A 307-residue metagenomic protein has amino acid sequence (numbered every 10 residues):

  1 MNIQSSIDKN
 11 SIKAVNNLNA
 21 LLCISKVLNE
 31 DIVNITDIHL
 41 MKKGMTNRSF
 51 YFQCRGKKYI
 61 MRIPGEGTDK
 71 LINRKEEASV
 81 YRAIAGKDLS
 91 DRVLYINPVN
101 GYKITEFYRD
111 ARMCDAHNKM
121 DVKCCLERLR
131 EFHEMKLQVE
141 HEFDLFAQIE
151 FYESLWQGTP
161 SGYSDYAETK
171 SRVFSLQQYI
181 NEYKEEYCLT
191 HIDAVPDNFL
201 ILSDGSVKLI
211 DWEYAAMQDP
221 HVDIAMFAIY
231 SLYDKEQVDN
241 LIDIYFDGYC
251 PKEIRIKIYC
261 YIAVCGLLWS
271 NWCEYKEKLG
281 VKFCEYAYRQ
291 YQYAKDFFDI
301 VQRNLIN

Functional and structural regions predicted by a protein language model:
M1-V33, K295-N307: Regulatory N- and C-terminal appendages and interdomain linkers associated with kinase/kinase-like NTP transferase
K9, N271-N307: ATP/Mg2+ or Mg2+-diphosphate-binding catalytic cores that bind nucleotide phosphates or diphosphates via glycine-rich
K13-I32, T36-D37, L137-I192, D197 (+2 more regions): An alpha-helical support segment within catalytic cores of ATP-dependent transferases
H39-L145, S161-A167: ATP-binding pocket architecture of kinase catalytic cores
K42-G56, I60-M61, Q177-I224: Active-site acidic catalytic loop and adjacent metal/ATP-binding pocket of ATP-dependent phosphoryl transfer enzymes
E66, D110, V207, A215-M217 (+1 more regions): Activation segment
K123-C124, D165-L176, L241, F283-F297: Extended, well-ordered alpha-helical scaffold segments
H221-C250, A263-V281, Y293: Active-site activation/catalytic loop segments of kinase-like enzymes and analogous catalytic loops in related
